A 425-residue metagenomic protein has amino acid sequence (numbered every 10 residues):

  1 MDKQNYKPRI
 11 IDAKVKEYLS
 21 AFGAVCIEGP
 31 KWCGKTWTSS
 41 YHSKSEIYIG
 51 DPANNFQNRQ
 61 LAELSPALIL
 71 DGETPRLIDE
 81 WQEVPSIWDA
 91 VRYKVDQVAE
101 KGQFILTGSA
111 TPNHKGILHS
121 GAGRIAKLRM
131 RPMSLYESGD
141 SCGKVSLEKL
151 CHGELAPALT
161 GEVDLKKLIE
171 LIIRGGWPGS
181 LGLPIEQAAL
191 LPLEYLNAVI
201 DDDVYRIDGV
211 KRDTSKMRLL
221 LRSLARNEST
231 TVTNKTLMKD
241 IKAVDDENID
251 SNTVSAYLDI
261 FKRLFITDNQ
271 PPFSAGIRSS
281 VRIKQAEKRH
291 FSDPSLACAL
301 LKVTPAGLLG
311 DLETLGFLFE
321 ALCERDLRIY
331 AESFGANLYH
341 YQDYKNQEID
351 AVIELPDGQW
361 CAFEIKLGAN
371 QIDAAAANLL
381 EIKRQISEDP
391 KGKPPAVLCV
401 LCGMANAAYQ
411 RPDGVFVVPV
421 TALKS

Functional and structural regions predicted by a protein language model:
M1-K16: N-terminal pre-Walker A segment at the start of P-loop NTPase domains
K35: Conserved lysine of the Walker
T38: Hydrophobic positions on the alpha1 helix immediately C-terminal to the Walker A/P-loop
E46-P75: Short glycine-rich substrate-engagement loop in P-loop NTPases that contacts/grips substrate
W88-A110: Conserved catalytic/switch belt of AAA+ P-loop NTPases
K115-T230: Interdomain motor-coupling "hinge/lid" segment immediately C-terminal to the ATP-binding subdomain of NTP-driven enzymes
L181-Q359: Accessory nucleic acid-recognition modules appended to NTPase machines
G403-S425: Domain-level recognition of nuclease-like catalytic cores that cleave nucleotide substrates
